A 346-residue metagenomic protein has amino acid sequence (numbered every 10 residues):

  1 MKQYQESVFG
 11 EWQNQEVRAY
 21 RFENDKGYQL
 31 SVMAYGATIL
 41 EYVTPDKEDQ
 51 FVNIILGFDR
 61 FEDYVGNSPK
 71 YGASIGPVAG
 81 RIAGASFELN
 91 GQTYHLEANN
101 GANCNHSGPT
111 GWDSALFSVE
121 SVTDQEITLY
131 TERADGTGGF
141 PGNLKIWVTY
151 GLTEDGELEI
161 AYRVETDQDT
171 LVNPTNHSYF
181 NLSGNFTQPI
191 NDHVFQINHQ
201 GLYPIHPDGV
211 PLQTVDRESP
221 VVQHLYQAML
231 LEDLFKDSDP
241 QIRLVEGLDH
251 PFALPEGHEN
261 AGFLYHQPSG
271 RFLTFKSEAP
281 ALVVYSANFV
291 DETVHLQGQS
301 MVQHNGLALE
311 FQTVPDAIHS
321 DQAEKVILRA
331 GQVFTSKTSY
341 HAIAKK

Functional and structural regions predicted by a protein language model:
M1-K346: An exposed, glycine/acidic-rich loop-and-rim segment of catalytic or binding clefts
